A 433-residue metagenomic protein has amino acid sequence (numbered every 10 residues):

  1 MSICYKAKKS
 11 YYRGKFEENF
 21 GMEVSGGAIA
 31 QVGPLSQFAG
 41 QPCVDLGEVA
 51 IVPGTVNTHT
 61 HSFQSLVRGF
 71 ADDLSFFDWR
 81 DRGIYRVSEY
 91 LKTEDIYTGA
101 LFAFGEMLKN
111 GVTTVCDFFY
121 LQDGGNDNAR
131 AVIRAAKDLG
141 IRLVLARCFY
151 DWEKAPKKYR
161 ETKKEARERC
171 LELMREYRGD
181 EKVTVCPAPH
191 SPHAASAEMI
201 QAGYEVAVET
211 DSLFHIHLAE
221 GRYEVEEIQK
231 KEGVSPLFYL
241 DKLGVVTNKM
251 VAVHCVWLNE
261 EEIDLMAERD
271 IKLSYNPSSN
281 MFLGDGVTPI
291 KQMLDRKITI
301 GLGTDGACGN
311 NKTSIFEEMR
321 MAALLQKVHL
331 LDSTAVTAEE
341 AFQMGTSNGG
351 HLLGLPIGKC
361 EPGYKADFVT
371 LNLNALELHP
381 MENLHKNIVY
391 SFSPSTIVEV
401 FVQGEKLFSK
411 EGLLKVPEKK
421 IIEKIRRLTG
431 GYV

Functional and structural regions predicted by a protein language model:
M1-G40, V49-I51: N-terminal metal-binding scaffold of metallo-dependent hydrolase/deaminase domains
P53-S65, L213-R222: Histidine-centered catalytic micro-motifs
L66-I96, Y150-K164, R222-K249, R269-K272 (+1 more regions): Active-site gating loops and adjacent loop-to-helix segments of metal-dependent hydrolytic enzymes
R68-I141, R167-G179, K424-V433: Alpha-helical scaffold segments that flank or form the walls of functional sites
G124-V256: Metal-coordinating catalytic core of metallo-dependent amide/deamination hydrolases
G140, Y204-L213, V245-N248, L265-S274 (+2 more regions): Glycine-enriched alpha-helix->loop->beta-strand junction motifs that scaffold or abut catalytic
K242-K249, K291-A375, V389-P394: His/Asp/Glu-enriched, well-ordered alpha-helical/loop segment that forms or immediately abuts the divalent-metal
K365-E418, I422: C-terminal cap of metal-dependent C-N hydrolases
